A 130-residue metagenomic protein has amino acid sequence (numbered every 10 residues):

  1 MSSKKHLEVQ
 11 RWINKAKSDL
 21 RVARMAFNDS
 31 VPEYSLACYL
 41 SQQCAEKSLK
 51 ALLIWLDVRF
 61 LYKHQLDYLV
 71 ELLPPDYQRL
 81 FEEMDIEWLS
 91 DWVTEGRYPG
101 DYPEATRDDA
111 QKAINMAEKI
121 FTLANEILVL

Functional and structural regions predicted by a protein language model:
M1-L130: Terminal alpha-helical segments
